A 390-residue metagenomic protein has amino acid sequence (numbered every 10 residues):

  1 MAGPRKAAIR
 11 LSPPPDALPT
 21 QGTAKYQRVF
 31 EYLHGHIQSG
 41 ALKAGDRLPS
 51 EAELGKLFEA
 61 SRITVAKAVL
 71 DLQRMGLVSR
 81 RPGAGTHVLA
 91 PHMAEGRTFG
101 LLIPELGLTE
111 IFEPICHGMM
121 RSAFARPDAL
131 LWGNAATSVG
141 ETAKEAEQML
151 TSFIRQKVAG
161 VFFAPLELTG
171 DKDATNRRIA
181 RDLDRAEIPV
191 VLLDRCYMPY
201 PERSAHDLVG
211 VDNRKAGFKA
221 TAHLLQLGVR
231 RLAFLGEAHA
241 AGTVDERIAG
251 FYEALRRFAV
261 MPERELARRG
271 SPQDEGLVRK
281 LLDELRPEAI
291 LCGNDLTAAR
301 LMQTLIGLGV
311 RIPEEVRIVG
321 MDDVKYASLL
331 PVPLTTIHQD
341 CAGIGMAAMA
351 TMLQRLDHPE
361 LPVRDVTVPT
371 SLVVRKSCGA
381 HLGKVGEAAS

Functional and structural regions predicted by a protein language model:
A2-L11, Y32, H36, A205-H206 (+2 more regions): Flexible loop/turn connectors
G3-R5, S12-Q21, E31-G35, S39 (+7 more regions): Alpha-helical recognition/docking segments in bacterial nutrient-uptake and carbohydrate-utilization systems
V29, C196-P199, R203-F234, P272-R279 (+1 more regions): Hydrophobic alpha-helical segments within soluble ligand-binding/sensing domains
L42-D46, M75-G83, L89: Beta-hairpin "wing" of winged helix-turn-helix
G45-F58, L372: A short alpha-helical element within helix-turn-helix/winged-helix DNA-binding domains across DNA-binding proteins
E110-R126, A216-K219, G242-M261, R300 (+2 more regions): Short, solvent-exposed amphipathic alpha-helices that sit in or adjacent to ligand/effector-binding or catalytic
A123-G140, A233-F234, Y252-D274: Short beta-strand elements in bilobed, periplasmic/extracellular small-molecule ligand-binding domains
F218-V260, R364-C378: An alpha-beta-alpha
